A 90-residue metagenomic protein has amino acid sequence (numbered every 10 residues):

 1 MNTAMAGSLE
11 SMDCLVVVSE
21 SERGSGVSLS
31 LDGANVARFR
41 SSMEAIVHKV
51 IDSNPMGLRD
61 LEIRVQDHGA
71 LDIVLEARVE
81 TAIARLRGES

Functional and structural regions predicted by a protein language model:
M1-S90: N-terminal intrinsically disordered, cationic/polar leader segments that include organellar targeting peptides
